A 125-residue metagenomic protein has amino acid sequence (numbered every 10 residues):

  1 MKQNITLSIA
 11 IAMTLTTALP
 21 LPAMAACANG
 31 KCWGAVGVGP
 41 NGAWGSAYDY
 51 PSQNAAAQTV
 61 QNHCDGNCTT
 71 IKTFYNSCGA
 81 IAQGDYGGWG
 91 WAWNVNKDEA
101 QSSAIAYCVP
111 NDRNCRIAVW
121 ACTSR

Functional and structural regions predicted by a protein language model:
K2-A10, T17-R125: Helix-coil modules at protein/domain termini and other flexible surface or pore-lining loops, especially C-terminal
